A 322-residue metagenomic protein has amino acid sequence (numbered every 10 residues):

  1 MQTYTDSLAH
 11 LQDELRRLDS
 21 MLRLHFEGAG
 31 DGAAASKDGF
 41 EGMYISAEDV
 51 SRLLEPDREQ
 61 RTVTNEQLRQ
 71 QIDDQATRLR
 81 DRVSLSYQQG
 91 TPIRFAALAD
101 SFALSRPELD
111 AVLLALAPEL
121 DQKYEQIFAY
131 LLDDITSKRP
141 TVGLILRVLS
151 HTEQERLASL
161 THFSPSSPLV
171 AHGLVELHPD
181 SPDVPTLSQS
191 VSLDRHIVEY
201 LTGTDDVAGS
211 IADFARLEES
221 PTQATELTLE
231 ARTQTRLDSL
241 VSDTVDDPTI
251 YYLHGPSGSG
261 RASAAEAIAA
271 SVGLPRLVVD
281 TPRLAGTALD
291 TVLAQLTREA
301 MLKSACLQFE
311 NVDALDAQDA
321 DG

Functional and structural regions predicted by a protein language model:
M1-G322: Intrinsically disordered, low-complexity N-terminal extensions of AAA+/P-loop NTPases that precede the structured
